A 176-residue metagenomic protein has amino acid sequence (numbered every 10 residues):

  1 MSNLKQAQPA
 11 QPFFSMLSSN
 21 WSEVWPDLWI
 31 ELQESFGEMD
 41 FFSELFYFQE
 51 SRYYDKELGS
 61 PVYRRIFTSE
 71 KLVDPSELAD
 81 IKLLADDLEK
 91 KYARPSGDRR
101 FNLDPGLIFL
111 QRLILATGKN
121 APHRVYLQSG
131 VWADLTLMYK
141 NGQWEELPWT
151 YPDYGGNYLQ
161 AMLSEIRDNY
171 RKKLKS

Functional and structural regions predicted by a protein language model:
M1-S18, S22-R52, S60-R64, V73-S176: Long, contiguous binding/interaction regions
F67: Short helix-loop capping/hinge segments that flank enzyme active sites or metal/cofactor-binding pockets
E70: Residue-level detector of conserved, well-ordered beta-strand and adjacent loop positions that form binding/recognition
